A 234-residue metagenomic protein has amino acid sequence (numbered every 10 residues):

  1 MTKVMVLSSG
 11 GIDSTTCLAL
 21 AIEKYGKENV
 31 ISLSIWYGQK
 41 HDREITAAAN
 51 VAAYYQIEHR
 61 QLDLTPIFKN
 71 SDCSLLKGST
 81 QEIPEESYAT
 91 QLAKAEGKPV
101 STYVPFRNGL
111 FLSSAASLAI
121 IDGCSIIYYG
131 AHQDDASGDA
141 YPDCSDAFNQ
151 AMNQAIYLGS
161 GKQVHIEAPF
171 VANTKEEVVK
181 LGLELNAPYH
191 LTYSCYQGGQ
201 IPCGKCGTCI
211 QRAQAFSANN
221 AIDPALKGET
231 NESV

Functional and structural regions predicted by a protein language model:
M1-N186: ATP-dependent adenylation/nucleotidyltransferase module used to activate substrates
G26, P188, Q211-Q214: Short functional micro-motifs and their immediate structural scaffolds
I35, S233-V234: Iron-sulfur (Fe-S) cluster-binding modules
G109, S113, Y193-Q214: Local cysteine-cluster metal-coordination motifs and their immediate loop/turn environment, predominantly Fe-S cluster
D135, F216-S217: Glycine-rich nucleotide phosphate-binding loop and flanking beta-alpha elements of Rossmann-like dinucleotide-binding
S160, S217-N220: Short amphipathic alpha-helical interaction/hinge segments
G182-E184, Y189-G198: Short, intrinsically disordered, charge-biased short linear motifs at domain edges
G198-G199, N220-N231: Short cysteine/histidine-rich metal-coordination sites, predominantly Zn2+-binding motifs
